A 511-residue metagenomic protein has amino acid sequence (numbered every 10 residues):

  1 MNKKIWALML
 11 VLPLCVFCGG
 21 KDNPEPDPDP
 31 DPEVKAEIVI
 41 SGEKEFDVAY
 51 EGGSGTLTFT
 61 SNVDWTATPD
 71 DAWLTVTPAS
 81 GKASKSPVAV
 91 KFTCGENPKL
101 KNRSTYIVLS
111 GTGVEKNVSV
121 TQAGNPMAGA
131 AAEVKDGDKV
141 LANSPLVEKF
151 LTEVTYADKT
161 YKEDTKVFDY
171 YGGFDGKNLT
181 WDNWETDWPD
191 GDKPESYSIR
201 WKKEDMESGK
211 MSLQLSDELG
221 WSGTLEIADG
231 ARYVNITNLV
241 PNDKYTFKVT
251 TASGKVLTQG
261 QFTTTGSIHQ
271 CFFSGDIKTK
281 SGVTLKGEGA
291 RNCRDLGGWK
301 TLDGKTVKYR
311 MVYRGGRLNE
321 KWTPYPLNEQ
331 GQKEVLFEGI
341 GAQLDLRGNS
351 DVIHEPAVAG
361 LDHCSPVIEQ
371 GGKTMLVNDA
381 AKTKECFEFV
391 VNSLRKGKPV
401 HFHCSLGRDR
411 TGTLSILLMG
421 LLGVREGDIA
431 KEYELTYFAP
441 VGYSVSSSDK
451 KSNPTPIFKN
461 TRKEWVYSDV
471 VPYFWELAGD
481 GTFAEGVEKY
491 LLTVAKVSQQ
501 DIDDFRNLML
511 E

Functional and structural regions predicted by a protein language model:
L14-C18: C-terminal motif of bacterial Sec signal peptides marking the signal peptidase cleavage site
D22-E25, M127-V400, L414-E511: Cys-dependent protein tyrosine phosphatase-like superfamily
A36-A67: Solvent-exposed, low-complexity, repeat-rich "mucin-like" stalks and linkers
Y50-S54, P87, G191-I199: Short coil/turn motif common to extracellular beta-sandwich-like domains
E51-L57, N97-Y106: Short, solvent-exposed loop/turn segments enriched in Ser/Thr/Gly
N62-K91: Surface-exposed binding patches on compact interaction domains or structured appendages
V90, K101-G113: A short beta-strand micro-motif common to beta-rich folds, especially ectodomain repeats
G95, S110-V114, T250-G254: Beta-strand-rich extracellular modules
